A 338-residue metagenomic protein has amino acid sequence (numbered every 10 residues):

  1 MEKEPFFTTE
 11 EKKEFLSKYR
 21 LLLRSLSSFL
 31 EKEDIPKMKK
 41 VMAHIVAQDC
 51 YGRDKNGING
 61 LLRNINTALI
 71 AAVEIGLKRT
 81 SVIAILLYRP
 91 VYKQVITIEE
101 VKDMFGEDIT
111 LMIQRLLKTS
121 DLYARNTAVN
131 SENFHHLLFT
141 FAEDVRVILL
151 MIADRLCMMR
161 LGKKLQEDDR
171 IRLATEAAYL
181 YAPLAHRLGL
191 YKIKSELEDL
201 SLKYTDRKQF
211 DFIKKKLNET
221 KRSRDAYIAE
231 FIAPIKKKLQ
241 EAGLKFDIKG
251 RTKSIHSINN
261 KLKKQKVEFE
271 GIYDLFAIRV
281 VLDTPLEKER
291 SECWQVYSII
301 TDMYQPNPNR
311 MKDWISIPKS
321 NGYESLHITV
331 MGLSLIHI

Functional and structural regions predicted by a protein language model:
M1-L30, K40-D54, R63-I65, L69-E74 (+4 more regions): Nucleic-acid processing machinery
L16, E74-L77, E100, E107: Generic N-terminal leader/targeting and pre-domain segments
L26-K39, I98-D108: Short, mixed-charge amphipathic alpha-helical segments
L62, N66, L77-L87, D108-M112 (+2 more regions): Alpha-helical scaffolds flanking conserved acidic
A84, I113-Q114, L197, R251: Proline- and acidic/polar-enriched loop/turn elements at helix boundaries
L86-Y92, E99-R115, L190: Hydrophobic or amphipathic alpha-helical targeting/insertion segments
